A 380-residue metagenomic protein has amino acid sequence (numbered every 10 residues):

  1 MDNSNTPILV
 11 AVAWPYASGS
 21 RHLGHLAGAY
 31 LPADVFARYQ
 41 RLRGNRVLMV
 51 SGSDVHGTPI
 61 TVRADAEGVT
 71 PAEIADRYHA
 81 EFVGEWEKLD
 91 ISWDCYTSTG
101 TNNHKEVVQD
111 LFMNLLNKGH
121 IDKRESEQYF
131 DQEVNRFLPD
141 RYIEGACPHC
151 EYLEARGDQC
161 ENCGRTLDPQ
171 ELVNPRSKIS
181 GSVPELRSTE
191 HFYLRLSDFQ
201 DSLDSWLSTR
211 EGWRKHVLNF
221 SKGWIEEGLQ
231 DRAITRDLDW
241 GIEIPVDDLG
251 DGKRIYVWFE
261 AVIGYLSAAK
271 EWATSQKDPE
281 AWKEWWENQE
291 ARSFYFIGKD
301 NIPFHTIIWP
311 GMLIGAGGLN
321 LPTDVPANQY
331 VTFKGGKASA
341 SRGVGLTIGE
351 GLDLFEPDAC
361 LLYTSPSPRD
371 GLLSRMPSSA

Functional and structural regions predicted by a protein language model:
D2-S51, S98, N103-V107, V173-S365 (+1 more regions): Structured secondary-structure scaffolds
T61-E67, D110-L111: Glycine-rich loop at the start of a catalytic domain that most often binds anionic cofactors/ligands
A64-D76: A charged helix-plus-loop insertion that forms the helical arch/lid used to bind and gate nucleic-acid substrates
R77, D94-H104, Q132-P139, G145-C147: Aromatic/His-enriched, Gly/Pro-containing loop or helix-boundary segments that lie immediately adjacent to catalytic
F82-E85, L89: A glycine-rich helix N-cap at a beta->alpha junction
N103-G119: Feature captures the FAD/FMN-dependent oxidoreductase FAD-binding
H120-T189: Cys/His-rich short segments
P368-D370, S374-A380: Positively charged, low-complexity/disordered segments
